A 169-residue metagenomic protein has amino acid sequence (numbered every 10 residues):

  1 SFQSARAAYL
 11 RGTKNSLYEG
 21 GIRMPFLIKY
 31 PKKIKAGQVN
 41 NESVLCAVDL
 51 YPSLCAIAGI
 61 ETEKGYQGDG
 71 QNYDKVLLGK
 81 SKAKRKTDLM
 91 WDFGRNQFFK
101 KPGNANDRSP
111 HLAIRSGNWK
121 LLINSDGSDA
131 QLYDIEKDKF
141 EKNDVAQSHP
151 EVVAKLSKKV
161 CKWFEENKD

Functional and structural regions predicted by a protein language model:
S1-L17, I34-S43, V48-I135, E166-N167: C-terminal cap/loop subdomain of S1 sulfatases and analogous C-terminal strand-loop tails that border
G20: Ligand-binding/active-site lining segments
F26-I28: Short glycine- and hydrophobic/aromatic-rich loop-to-beta-strand nucleating segment in the catalytic cores
D138: Intrinsically disordered, low-complexity polar regions and short flexible loop motifs
N143-E151: Active-site-proximal N-terminal segment of extracellular/periplasmic enzymes that hydrolyze or transfer
K155-D169: Charge-dense polyanion-binding interfaces
